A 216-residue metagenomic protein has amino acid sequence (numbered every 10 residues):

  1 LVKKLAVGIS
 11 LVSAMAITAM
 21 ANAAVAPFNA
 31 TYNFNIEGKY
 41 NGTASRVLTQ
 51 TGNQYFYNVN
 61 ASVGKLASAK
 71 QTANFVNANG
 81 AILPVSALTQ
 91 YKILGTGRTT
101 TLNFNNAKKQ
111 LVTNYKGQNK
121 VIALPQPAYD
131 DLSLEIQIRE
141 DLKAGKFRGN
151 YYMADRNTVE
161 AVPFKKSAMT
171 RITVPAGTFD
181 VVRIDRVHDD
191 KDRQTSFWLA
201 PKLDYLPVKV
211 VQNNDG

Functional and structural regions predicted by a protein language model:
L1-I9: Bacterial N-terminal signal peptides that target proteins for export
V12-M15: Sec-dependent N-terminal signal peptides of Gram-positive bacterial secreted proteins and lipoproteins
T18-M20: N-terminal signal peptide c-region/cleavage motif recognized by signal peptidases
A23-N106, L142-G216: Acidic, serine/threonine-rich low-complexity disordered tracts
T96-L142: Hydrophobic, well-structured mid-protein blocks that either form specific transmembrane helices
